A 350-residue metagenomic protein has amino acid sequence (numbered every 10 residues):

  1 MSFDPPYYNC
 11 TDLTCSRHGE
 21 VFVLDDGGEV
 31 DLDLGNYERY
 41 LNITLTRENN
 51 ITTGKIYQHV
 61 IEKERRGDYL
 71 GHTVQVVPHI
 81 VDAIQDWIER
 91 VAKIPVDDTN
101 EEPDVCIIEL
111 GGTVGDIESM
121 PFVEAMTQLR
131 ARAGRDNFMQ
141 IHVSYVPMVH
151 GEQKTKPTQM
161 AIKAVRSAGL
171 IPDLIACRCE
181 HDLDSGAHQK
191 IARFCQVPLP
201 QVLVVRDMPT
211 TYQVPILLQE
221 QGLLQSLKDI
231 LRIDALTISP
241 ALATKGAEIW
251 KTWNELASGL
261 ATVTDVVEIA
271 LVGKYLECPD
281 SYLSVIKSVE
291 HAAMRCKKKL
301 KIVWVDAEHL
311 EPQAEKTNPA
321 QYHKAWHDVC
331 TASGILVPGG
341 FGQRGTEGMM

Functional and structural regions predicted by a protein language model:
M1-K301, A307-G334, G340-G342, G348-M349: Flexible phosphate-sensing "switch/lid" loops adjacent to ATP/NTP-binding sites across phosphate-transfer
